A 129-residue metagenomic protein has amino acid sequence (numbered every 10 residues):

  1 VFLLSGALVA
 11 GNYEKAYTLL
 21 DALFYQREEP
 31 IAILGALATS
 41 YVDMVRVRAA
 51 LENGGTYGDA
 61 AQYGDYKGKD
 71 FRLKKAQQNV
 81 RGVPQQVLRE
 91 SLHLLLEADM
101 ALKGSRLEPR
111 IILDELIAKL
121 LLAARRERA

Functional and structural regions predicted by a protein language model:
L3, V9-A129: Helix-rich C-terminal "collar"/helical-bundle subdomain used as an assembly and partner-interaction module in RFC-like
